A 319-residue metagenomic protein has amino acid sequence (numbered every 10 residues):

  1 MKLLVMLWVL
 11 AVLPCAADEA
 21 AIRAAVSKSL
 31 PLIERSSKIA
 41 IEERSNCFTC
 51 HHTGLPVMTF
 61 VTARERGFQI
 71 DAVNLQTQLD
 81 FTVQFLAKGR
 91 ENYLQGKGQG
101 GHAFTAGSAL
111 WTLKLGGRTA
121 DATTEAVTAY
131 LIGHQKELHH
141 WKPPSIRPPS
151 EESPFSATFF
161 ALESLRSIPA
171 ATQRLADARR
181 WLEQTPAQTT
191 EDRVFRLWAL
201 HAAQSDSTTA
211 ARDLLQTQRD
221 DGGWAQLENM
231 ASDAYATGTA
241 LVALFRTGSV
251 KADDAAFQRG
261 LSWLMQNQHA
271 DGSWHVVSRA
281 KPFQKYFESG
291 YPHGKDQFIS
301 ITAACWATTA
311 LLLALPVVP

Functional and structural regions predicted by a protein language model:
K2-V12: Bacterial N-terminal signal peptides
P14-P319: Preference for long, amphipathic alpha-helical scaffolds in soluble/luminal domains and all-alpha bundles
